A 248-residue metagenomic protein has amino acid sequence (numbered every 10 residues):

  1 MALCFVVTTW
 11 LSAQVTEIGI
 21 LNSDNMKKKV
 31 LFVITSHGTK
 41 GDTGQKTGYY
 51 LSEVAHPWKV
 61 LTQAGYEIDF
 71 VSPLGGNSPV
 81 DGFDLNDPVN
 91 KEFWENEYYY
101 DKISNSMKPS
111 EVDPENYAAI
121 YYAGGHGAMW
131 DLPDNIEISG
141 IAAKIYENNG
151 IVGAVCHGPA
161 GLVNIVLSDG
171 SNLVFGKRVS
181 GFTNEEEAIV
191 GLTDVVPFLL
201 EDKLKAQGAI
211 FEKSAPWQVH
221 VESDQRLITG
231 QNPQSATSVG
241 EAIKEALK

Functional and structural regions predicted by a protein language model:
M1-T9: Bacterial N-terminal signal peptides
Q14-N148, A160-K248: Extended, subdomain-level signal for the structured scaffold at the beginning of enzyme domains
V152-G153: Conserved, well-structured core segments that form or line functional sites
C156-G158: Catalytic nucleophile serine of serine hydrolases, specifically the conserved "nucleophile elbow" pentapeptide
